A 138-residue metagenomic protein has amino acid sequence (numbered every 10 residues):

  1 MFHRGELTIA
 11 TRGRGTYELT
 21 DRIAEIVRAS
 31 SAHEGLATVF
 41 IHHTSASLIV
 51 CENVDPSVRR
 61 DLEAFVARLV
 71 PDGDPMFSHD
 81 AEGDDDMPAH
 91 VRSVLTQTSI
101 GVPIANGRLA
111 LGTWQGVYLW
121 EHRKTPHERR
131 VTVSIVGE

Functional and structural regions predicted by a protein language model:
M1-E138: Active-site histidine-anchored catalytic micro-motif
